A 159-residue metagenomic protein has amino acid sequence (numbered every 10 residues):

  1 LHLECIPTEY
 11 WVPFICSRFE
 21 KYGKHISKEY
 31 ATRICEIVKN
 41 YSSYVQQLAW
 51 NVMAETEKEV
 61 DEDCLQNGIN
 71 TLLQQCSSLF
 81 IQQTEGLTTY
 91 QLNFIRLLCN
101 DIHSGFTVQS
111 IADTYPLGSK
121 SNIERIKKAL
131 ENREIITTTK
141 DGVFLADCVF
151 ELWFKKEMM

Functional and structural regions predicted by a protein language model:
L1-E20: Alpha-helical sensor/transducer elements of the RecA-like P-loop NTPase core
L3, I34, F94: Conserved RecA-like P-loop NTPase ATPase core
C16-L79, K140: Amphipathic alpha-helical "lid/sensor" segments that cap RecA-like P-loop NTPase cores
Q74, S78-M159: C-terminal leucine-rich, beta-strand-based interaction scaffolds used for sensing/assembly
